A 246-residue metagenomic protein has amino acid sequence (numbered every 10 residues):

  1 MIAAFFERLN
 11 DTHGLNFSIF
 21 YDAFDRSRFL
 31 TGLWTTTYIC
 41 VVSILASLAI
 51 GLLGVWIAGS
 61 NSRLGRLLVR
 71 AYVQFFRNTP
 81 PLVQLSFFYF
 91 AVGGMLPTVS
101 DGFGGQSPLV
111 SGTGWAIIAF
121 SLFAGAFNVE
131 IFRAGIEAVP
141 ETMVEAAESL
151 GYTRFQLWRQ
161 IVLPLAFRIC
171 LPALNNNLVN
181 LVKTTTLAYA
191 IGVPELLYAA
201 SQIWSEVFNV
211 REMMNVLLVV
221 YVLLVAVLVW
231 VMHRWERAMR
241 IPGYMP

Functional and structural regions predicted by a protein language model:
M1-P246: Transmembrane alpha-helices and adjacent helix-loop boundaries
